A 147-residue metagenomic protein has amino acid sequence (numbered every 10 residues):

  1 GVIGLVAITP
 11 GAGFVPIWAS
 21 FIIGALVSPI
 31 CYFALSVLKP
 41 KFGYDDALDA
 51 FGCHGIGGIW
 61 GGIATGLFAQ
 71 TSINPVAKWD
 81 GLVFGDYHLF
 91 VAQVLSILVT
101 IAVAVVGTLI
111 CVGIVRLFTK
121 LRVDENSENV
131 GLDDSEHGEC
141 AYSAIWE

Functional and structural regions predicted by a protein language model:
G1-E147: Glycine- and aromatic-enriched membrane alpha-helices
